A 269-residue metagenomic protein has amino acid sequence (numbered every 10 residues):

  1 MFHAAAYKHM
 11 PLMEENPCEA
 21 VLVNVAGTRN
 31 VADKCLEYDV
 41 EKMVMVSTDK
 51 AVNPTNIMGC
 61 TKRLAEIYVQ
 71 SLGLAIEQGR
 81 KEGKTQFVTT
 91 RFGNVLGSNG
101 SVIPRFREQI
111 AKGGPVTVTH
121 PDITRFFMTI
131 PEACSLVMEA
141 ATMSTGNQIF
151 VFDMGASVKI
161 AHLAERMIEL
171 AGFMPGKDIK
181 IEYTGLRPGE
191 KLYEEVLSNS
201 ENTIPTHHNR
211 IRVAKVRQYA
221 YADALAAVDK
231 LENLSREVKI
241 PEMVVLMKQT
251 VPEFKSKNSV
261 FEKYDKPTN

Functional and structural regions predicted by a protein language model:
H3, Y7-I67, S71, E77: Conserved Rossmann-fold NAD(P)-dependent oxidoreductase catalytic core, especially the SDR/UDP-sugar
I67, S71-N269: Strand-loop microenvironment adjacent to phosphate/nucleotide-handling motifs in alpha/beta enzyme folds
